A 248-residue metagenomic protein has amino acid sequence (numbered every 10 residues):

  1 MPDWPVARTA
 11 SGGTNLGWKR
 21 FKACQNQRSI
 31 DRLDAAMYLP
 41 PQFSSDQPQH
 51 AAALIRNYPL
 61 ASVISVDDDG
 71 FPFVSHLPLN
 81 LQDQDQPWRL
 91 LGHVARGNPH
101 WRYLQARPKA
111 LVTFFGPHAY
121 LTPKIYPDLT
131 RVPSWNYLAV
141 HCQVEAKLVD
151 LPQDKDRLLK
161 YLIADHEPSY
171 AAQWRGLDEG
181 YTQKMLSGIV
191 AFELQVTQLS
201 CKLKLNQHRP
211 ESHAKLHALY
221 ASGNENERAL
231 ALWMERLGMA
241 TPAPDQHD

Functional and structural regions predicted by a protein language model:
G12-G13, G17: Residue-identity detector for glycine
I30-A36, K147-D248: C-terminal edge-of-domain segments
A35-P87: An N-terminal domain-cap segment
R96-L158: Short, structured beta-strand-loop surface elements
